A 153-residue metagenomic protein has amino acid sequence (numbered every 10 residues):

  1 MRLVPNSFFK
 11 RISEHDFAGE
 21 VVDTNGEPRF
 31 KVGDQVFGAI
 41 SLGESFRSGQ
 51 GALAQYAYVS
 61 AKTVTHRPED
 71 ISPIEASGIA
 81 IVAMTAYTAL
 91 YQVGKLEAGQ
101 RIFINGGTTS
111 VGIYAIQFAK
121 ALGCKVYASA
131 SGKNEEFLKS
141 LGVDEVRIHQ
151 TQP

Functional and structural regions predicted by a protein language model:
R2-L42, G51: Glycine-rich beta-strand-centered segment in the early N-terminal region that forms part of a ligand/cofactor-binding
E14, A61-V64, S131, V143: ATP/adenylate-binding site constellation spanning eukaryotic-like Ser/Thr protein kinases, ABC-transporter
D23, K31-V32, H66-D70, I74 (+1 more regions): Replace "anionic and nucleotidyl ligands
P28, G43-E44, S110, P153: Glycine-rich nucleotide phosphate-binding loop and flanking beta-alpha elements of Rossmann-like dinucleotide-binding
R29, F46-Q50, A76, G112 (+1 more regions): Alpha-helix N-cap/helix-start motif
Q35, Q55-Y56, K125, E145: Well-ordered beta-strand positions
A39-I102, G106: NAD(P)H dinucleotide-binding glycine-rich loop of Rossmann-like/cofactor-binding domains, especially the beta1-alpha1
I79-T151: Mid-domain Rossmann-like dinucleotide-binding core that forms the NAD(H)/NADP(H) cofactor-binding site
